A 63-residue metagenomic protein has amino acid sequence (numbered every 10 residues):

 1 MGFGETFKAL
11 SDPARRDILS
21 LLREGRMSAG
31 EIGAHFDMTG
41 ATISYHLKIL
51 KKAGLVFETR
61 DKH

Functional and structural regions predicted by a protein language model:
G2-T42, D61-H63: N-terminal helix-turn-helix DNA-binding core of bacterial DNA-binding proteins
R16-D17, L47-I49: Hydrophobic alpha-helical segments, especially transmembrane helices and their immediate juxtamembrane helical caps
G33-A34, Y45, K51-K52: Alpha-helical residues within the helix-turn-helix
G40-T42, L47, V56: Amphipathic repeat-derived elements
K51-D61: Beta-hairpin "wing" of winged helix-turn-helix
